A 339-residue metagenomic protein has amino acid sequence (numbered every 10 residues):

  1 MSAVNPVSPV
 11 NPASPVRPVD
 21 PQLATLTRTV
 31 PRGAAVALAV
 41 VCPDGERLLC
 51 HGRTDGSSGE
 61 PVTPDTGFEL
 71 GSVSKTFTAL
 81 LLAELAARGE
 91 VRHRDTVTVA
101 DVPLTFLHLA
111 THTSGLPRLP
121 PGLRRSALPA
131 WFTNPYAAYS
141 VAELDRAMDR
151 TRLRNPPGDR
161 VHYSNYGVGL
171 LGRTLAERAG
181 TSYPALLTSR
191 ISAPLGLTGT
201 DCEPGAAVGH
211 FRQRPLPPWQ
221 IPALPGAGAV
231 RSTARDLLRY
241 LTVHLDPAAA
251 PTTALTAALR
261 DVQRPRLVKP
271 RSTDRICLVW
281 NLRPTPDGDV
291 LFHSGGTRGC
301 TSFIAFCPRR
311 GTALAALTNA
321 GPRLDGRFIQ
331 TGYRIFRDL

Functional and structural regions predicted by a protein language model:
S2-P6, N11-R53, E60, D65 (+5 more regions): Catalytic loop of the DD-peptidase/beta-lactamase superfamily, centered on the K-T-G motif and neighboring
V16, R32-A34, C42, D55-N165 (+2 more regions): Active-site-proximal loop and beta-strand segments within enzyme catalytic domains
R47, V102-T105, G115-P121, P194-E203 (+1 more regions): Secretory-pathway/luminal and periplasmic proteins that interact with or process carbohydrate-rich
S57, T76, R94, L119-P120 (+8 more regions): Basic, gly/Ser/Thr/Pro-rich low-complexity segments located predominantly at protein N termini
F77, E84-D101, R178-P204, P251-V262: Short, well-structured active-site flanking segments
A83, T98, L107-T111, D145 (+5 more regions): Non-transmembrane alpha-helical segments in soluble domains of secreted/periplasmic/extracellular proteins
